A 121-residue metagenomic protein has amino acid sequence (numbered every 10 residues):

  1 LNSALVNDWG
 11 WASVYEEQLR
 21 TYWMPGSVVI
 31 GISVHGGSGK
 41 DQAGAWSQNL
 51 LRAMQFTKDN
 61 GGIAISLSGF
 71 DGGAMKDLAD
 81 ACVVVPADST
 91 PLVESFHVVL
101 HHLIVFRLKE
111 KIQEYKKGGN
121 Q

Functional and structural regions predicted by a protein language model:
L1-G119: Glycine-rich phosphate-binding loops that contact phosphosugars or nucleotide phosphates
